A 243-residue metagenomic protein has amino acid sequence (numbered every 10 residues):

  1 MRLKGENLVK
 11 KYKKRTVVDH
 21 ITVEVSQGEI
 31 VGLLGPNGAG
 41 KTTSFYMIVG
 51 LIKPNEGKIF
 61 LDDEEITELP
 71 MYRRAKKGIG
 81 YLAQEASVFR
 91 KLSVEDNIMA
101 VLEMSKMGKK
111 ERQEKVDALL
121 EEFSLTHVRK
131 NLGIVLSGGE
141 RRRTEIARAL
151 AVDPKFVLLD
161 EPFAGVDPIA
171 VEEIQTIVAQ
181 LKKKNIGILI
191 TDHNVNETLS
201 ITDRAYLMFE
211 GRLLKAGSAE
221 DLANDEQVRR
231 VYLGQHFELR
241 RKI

Functional and structural regions predicted by a protein language model:
L34-P36: The feature captures the beta-strand-to-loop junction immediately N-terminal to the Walker
E65-E85, K109-Q113, R129, A219-Q227: ABC ATPase NBD coupling module
M99, K110-V128, Q175-A179: Conserved ABC ATPase "signature" region
L132-L136, E140: Conserved ABC ATPase signature
D153: Conserved catalytic motifs of ABC-family nucleotide-binding domains
V157-E161: Catalytic Walker B motif of ABC-type/P-loop ATPase nucleotide-binding domains
